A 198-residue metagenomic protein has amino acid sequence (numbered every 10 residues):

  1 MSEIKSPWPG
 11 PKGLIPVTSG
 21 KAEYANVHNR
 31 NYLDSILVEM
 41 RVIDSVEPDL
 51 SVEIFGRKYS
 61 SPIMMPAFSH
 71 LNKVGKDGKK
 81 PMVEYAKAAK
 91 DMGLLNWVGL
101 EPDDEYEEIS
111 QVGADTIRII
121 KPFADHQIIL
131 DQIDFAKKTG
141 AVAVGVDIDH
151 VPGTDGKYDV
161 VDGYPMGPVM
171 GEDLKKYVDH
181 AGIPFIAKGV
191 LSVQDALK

Functional and structural regions predicted by a protein language model:
M1-Y59: An N-cap/entry alpha-helix motif that binds or orients negatively charged groups
T18, V74, V98-L100, K121 (+2 more regions): Glycine- and other small-residue-rich loops at beta-strand/loop junctions that grip anionic moieties
S19-E23, V27, K79, V83 (+3 more regions): Electropositive phosphate-/nucleotide-binding environments in soluble metabolic enzymes
I54-E101: Active-site cofactor/substrate anionic-group-binding motifs, chiefly glycine- and Lys/Arg-rich phosphate-binding loops
I63-P66, L94-V98, T116-I120, V144 (+1 more regions): Hydrophobic faces of well-ordered beta-strands that scaffold small-molecule active sites in alpha/beta enzyme cores
H70-L71, G99-E105, D149-H150, V193: Short glycine-enriched loops at secondary-structure junctions
A86-H126: A gly/proline- and charged-residue-enriched helix-loop-helix capping module
K87, D91, Q111-V112, A124-K198: Alpha/beta enzyme core
